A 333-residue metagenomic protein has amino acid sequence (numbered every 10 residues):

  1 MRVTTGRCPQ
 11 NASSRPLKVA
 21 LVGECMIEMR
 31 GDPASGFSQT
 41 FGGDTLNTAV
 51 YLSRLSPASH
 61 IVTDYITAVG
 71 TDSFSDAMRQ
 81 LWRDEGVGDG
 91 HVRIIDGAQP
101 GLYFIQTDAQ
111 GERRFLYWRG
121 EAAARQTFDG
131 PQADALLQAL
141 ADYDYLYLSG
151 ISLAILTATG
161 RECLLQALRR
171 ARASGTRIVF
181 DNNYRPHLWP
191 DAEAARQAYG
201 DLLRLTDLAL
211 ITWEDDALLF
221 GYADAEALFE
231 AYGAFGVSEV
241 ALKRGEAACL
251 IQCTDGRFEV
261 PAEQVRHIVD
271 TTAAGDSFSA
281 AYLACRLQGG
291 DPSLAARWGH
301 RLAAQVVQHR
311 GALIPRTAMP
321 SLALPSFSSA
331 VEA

Functional and structural regions predicted by a protein language model:
M1-V87, A333: Glycine-rich phosphate/adenosyl-contacting loop at the front of the ribokinase-like
R2-L17, G221-A333: Conserved phosphate-binding/catalytic region of the ribokinase-like
K18-A20, D144-Y145, L208: Structural motif
C25, N182, S277: Active-site metal-binding loops of divalent metal-dependent hydrolases
H60-I151, A323-A333: Conserved N-terminal subdomain of the carbohydrate kinase-like
F74-V87, A171-R172, A195-T206, L228-F229 (+1 more regions): Short, electropositive alpha-helical surface patch
A124-R125, L153-E162, P186-E193, L219: Active-site glycine- and acidic-residue-rich loops that bind and position anionic ligands or nucleotide-like cofactors
S174, Y184-R257: Conserved phosphate/ATP/ADP-binding segment of small-molecule kinases
